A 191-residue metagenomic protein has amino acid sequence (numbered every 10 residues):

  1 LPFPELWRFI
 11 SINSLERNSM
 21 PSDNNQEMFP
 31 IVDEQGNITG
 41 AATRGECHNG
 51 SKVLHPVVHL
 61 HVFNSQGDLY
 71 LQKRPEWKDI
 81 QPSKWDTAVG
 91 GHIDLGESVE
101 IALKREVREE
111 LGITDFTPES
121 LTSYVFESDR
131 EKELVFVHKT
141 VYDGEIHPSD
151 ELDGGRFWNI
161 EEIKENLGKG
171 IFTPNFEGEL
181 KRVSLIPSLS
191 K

Functional and structural regions predicted by a protein language model:
I10-I12: Short hydrophobic transmembrane-like helices used for membrane targeting/insertion
P21-H59, F63-S65: Acidic, metal-coordinating catalytic segment for phosphate/diphosphate chemistry, firing primarily on the Nudix
E46, S83, L95, T122 (+1 more regions): Nudix hydrolase/Nudix homology domain
V57-V89: A glycine-rich, hydrophobic loop/mini-helix early in the fold
Q66, E76, S98, K104 (+1 more regions): Active-site segment of metal-dependent pyrophosphate-handling enzymes, primarily the Nudix hydrolase catalytic core
G91-E97: Active-site acidic-Proline motif in GNAT/NAT acetyltransferases
